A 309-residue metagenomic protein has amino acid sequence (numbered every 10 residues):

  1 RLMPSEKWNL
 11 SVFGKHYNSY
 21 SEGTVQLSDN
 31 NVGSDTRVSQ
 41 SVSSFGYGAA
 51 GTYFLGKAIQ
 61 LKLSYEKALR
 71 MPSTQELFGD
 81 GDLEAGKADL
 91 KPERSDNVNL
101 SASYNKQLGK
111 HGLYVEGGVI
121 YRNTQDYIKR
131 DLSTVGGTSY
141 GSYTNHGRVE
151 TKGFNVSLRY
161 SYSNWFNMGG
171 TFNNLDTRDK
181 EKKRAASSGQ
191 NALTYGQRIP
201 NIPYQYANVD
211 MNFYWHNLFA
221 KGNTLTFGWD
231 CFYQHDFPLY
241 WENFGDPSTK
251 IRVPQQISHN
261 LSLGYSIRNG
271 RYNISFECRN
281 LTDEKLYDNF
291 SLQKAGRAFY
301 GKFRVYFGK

Functional and structural regions predicted by a protein language model:
R1-G56, M71, D176, R184: Signature of Gram-negative outer-membrane beta-barrel scaffolds
E6, G112-V115, I120-N123, T144-P238: Gram-negative outer-membrane beta-barrel transporters
H16-E22, Y65-M71, F78-D80, K106 (+8 more regions): Transmembrane beta-strands of outer-membrane beta-barrel pores
E22-N31, T74-G81, Y127-V135, L175 (+3 more regions): Outer-membrane beta-barrel translocator domains and adjoining extracellular loop/strand segments of Gram-negative
S28-V38, D82-L90, S139-N145, G153-N155 (+3 more regions): Extracellular loop and loop/strand-boundary signature of outer-membrane beta-barrel proteins
F45, A49-T52, L63, K91-L100 (+4 more regions): Conserved C-terminal beta-signal and adjacent last beta-strands/turns of outer-membrane beta-barrel proteins
T52-G56, Q60-E66, P92-K152, N173: Membrane-embedded beta-barrel scaffold of Gram-negative outer-membrane proteins
S64, L69, A85, V119 (+6 more regions): Residue-level signal for pocket-adjacent positions within structured domains
